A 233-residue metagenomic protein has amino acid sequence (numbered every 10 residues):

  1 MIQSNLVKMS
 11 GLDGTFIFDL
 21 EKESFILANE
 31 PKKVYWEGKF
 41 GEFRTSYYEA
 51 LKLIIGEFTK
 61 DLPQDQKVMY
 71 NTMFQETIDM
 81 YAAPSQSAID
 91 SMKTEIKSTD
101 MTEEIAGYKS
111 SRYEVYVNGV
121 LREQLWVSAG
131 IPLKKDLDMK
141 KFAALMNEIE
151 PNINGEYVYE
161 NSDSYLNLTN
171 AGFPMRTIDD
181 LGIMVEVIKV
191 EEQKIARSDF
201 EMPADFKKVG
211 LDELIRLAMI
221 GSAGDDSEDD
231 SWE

Functional and structural regions predicted by a protein language model:
M1-E233: Extended soluble regions of mature proteins
